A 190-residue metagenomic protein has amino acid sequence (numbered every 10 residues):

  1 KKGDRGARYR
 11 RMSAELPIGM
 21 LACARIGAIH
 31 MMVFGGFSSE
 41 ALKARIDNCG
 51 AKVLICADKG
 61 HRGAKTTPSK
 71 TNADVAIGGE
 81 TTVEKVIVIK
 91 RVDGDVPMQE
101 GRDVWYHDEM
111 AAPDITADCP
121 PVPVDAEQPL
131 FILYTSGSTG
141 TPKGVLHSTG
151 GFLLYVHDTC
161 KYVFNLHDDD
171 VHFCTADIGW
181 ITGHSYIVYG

Functional and structural regions predicted by a protein language model:
K1, R25-D108: Structural core segment of the AMP-binding/adenylate-forming
K1-A41, F173-I178: Conserved AMP-binding/adenylate-forming
G6, C23, P129, T135-S138 (+2 more regions): Conserved S/T- and glycine-rich ATP-binding loop of Class I adenylate-forming
Y9, V33, C56-A57, I89 (+4 more regions): Generic beta-strand/beta-sheet core signal
R11, A41, I46, I55 (+3 more regions): Hydrophobic, small-residue-rich alpha-helical packing segments that form membrane-like cores
E15, A22, R45, A76 (+1 more regions): Hydrophobic/aromatic ligand-binding patch that stacks against planar heteroaromatic rings of cofactors or nucleotides
V86-V88, Q99-Y134, T141, G151 (+1 more regions): Conserved pre-ATP/AMP-binding loop-to-beta segment of ANL
G151-V171, I181-G190: Conserved AMP-binding/adenylation subdomain of ANL enzymes
